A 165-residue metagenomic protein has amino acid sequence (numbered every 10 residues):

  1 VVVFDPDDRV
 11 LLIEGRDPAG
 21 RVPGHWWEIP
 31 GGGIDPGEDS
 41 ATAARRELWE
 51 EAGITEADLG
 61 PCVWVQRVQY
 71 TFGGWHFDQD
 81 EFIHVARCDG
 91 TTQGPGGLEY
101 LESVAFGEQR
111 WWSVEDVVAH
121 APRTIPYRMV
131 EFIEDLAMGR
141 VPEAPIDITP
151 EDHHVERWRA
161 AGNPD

Functional and structural regions predicted by a protein language model:
V1-E28, E56: N-terminal strand-loop-strand
E14, H25, D78, A144 (+2 more regions): Exposed, low-complexity/repetitive linear segments and helix-based recognition motifs, biased toward charged/polar
E14-R16, V63-V68: Generic short beta-strand segments
P18, T71, E131-I133: A generic membrane alpha-helix/interface feature
I34-D58, Q66-I125: Unchanged
Q93-D165: Nudix hydrolase/Nudix homology domain
